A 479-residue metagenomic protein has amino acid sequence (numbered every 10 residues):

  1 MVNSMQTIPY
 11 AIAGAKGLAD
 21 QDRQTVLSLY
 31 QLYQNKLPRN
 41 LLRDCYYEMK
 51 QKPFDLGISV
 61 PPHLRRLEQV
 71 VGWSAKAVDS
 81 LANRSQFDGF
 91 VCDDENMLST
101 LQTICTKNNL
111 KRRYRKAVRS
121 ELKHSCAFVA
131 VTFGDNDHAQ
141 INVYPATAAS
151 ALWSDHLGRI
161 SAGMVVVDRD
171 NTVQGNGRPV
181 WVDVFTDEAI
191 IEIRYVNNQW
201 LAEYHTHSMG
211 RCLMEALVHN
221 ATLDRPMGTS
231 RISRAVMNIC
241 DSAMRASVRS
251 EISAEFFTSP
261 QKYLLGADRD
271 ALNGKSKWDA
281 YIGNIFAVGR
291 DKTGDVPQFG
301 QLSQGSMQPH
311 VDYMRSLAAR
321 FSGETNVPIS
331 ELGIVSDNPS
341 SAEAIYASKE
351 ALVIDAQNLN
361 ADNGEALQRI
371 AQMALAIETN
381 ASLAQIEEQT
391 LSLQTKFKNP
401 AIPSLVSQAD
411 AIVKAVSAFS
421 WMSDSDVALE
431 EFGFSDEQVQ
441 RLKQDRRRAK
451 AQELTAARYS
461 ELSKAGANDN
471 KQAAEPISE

Functional and structural regions predicted by a protein language model:
M1-Y144, A148, R458, D469-E479: Extended, helix-rich architectural segments
I12-K16, R23-V26, A139-I141, D268-I282 (+4 more regions): Charge-rich, acidic-biased intrinsically disordered regions
V91, G289-A409, K443-A457: Surface-exposed loop-to-helix/strand elements on domain peripheries
R115, L122-K123, F128-S230: Extended, regular secondary-structure scaffolds
K116-V118, F133, A254-K262, E331-S336 (+3 more regions): Short coil/turn segments at secondary-structure boundaries
E203-A347, K396, P400: Extended, charged amphipathic alpha-helical segments
V406-R458: Charged substrate- and nucleic-acid-binding regions of tRNA-handling and nucleotidyl-transfer enzymes, centered on
K443-E479: Extended, compositionally biased alpha-helical segments that mediate assembly or anchoring
